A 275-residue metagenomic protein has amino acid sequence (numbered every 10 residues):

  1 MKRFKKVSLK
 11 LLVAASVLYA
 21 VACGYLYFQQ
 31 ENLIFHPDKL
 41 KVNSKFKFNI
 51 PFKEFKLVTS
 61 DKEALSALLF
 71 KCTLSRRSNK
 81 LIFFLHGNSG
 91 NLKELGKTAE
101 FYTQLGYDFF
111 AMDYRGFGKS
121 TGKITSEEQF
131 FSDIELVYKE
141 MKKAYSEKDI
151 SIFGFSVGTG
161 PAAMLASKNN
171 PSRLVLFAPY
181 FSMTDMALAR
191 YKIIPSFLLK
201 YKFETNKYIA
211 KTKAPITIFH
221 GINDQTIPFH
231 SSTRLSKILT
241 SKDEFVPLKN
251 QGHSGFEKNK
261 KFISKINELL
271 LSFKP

Functional and structural regions predicted by a protein language model:
L11-V58: An N-terminal hydrophobic leader/cap segment in hydrolases
S60-E140: Membrane-embedded segments
T98, T205, A214, P228-K237: Short alpha-helix in the alpha/beta-hydrolase fold that links the catalytic acid
E140-Y191: Primarily recognizes the serine-hydrolase "nucleophile elbow" in alpha/beta-hydrolase and SGNH/GDSL folds
T212, I218-H220, D224: Short beta-strand/loop motif that positions the catalytic acidic residue of the alpha/beta-hydrolase fold
N223-I227, H253-S254: Acidic catalytic loop of the alpha/beta-hydrolase fold
Q251-K261: Catalytic histidine-centered segment of alpha/beta-hydrolase-like enzymes
K260-P275: Catalytic active-site module of serine/aspartate enzymes centered on a nucleophile-bearing elbow/loop
